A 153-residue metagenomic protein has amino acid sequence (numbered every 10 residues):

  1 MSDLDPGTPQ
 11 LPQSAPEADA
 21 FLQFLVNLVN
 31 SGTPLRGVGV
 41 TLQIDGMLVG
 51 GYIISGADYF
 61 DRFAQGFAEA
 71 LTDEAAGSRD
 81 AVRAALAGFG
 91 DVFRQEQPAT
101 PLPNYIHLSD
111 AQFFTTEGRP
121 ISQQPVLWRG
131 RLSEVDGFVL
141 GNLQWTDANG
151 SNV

Functional and structural regions predicted by a protein language model:
S2-V153: Conserved RNA-binding domains used in RNP assembly and mRNA/RNA metabolism
